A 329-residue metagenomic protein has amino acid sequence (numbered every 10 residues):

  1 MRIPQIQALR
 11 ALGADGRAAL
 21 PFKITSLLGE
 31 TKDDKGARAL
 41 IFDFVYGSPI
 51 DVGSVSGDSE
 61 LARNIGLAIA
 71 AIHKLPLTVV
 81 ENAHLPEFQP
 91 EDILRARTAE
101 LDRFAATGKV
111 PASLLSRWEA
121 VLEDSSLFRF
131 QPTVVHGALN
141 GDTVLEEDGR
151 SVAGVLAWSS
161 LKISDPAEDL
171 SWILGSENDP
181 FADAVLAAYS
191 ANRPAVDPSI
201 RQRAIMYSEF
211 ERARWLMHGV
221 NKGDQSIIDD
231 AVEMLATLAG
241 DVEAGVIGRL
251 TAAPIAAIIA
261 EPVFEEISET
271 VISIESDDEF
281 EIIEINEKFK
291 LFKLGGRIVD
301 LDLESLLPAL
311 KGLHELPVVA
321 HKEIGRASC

Functional and structural regions predicted by a protein language model:
M1-L85: ATP-binding pocket architecture of kinase catalytic cores
K35, L122-E168, R326: Active-site acidic catalytic loop and adjacent metal/ATP-binding pocket of ATP-dependent phosphoryl transfer enzymes
L61, V110-R117, I227-L238: Extended, well-ordered alpha-helical scaffold segments
L77-H136: An alpha-helical support segment within catalytic cores of ATP-dependent transferases
E147-D197: Active-site Asp-x-Gly
A191-I274: Helix-rich C-terminal or lid/interface subdomains of diverse kinases
L250-H314, H321: Regulatory extensions appended to serine/threonine kinase catalytic cores
E323-C329: Conserved small/polar residues in nucleotide/adenosyl-binding loops
